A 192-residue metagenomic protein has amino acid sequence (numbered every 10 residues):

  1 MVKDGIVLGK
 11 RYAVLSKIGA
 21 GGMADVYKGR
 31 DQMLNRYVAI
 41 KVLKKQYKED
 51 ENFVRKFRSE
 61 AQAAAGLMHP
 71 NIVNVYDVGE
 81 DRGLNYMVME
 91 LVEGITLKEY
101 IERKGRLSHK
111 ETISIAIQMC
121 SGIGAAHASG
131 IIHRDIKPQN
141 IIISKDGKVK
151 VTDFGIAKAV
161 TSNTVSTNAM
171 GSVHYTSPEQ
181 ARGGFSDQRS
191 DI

Functional and structural regions predicted by a protein language model:
L15-G21, V26: Protein kinase glycine-rich loop
R30-Y37: Conserved N-lobe loop of protein kinases adjacent to the ATP-binding glycine-rich P-loop
K44-G66: AlphaC helix of the eukaryotic protein kinase fold
V78: Activation-segment/catalytic-loop signature of the eukaryotic protein kinase fold
R82-T96, Y100: Conserved short submotifs of the Hanks-type protein kinase catalytic core that shape the nucleotide-binding pocket
I115-A116: Activation segment signature within eukaryotic-like protein kinase domains
M119-I131: Protein kinase catalytic-loop region centered on the HRD/HxD motif
